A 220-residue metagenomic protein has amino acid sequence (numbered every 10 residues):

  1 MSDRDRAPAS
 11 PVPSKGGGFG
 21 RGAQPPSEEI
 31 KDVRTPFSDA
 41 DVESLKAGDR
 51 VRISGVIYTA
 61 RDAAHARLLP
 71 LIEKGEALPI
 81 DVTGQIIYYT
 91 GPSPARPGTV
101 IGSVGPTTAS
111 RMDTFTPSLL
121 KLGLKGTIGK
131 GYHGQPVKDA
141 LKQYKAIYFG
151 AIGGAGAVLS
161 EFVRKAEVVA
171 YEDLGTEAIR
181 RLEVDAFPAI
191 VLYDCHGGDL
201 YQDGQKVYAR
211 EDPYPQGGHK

Functional and structural regions predicted by a protein language model:
G16-G18: Glycine-biased, low-complexity coil/linker segments
E28-F37: Short, structured beta-strand/loop micro-motifs enriched in basic residues and often containing a Trp
D39-S44: Short, surface-exposed secondary-structure edge patches
R50, V56-A60, C195: Short, charged beta-turn/beta-strand-edge "cap" motif at the junction between a beta-strand and an adjacent loop
T59-F187, K220: Feature captures the catalytic cores and cofactor-binding loops of soluble hydro-lyases/lyases that act on carboxylate
T116, L192-K220: Active-site/ligand-binding-proximal alpha/beta "capping" segment
